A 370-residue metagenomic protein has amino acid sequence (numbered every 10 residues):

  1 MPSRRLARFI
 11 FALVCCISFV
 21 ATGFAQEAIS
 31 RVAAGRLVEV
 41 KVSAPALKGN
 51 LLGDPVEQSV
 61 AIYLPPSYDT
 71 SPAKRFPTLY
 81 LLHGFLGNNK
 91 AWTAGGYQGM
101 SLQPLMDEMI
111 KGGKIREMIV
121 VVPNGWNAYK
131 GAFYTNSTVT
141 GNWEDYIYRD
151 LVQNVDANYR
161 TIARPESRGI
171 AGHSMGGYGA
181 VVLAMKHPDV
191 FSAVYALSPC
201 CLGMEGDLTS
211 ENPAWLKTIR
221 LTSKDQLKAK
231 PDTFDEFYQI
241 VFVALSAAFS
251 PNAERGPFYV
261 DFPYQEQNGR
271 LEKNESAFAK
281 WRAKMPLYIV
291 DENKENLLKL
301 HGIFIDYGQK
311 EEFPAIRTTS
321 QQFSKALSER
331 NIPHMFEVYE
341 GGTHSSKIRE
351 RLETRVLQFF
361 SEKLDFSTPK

Functional and structural regions predicted by a protein language model:
M1-F11: Bacterial N-terminal signal peptides that target proteins for export
I10-A21: Bacterial N-terminal signal peptides
Q26-K370: Non-catalytic cap/lid and distal C-terminal segments of serine-dependent acyl enzymes
